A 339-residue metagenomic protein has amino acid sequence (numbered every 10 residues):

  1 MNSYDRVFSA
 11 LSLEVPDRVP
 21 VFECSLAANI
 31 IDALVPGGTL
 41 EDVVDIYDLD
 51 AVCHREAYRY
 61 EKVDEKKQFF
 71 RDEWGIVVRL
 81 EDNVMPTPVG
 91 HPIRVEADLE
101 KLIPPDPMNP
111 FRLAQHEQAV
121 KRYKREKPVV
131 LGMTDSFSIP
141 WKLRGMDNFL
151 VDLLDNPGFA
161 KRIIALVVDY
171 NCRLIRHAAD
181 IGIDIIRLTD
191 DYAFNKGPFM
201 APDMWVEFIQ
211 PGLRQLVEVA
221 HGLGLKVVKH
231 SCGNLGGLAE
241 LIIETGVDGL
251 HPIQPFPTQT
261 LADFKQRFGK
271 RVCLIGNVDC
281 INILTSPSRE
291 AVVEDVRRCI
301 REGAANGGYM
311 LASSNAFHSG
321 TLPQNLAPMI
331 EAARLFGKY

Functional and structural regions predicted by a protein language model:
M1-P36, R71, L80, I103-Y339: Active-site loop segments of alpha/beta catalytic cores
V21, I46, C53, R71-D72 (+1 more regions): Secondary-structure transition motif
E41-E56, H177-I181: Catalytic domains of carbohydrate-active enzymes, especially glycoside hydrolases
L49, L99, F111: Acidic/aromatic-lined carbohydrate-recognition and catalytic surfaces of CAZymes acting on diverse glycans
V52-K66: Active-site substrate-recognition loop segments, prototypically the cytochrome P450 B′-helix/B-C loop
K62-M108, R125-K127: A contiguous, low-structure linker/loop signature
